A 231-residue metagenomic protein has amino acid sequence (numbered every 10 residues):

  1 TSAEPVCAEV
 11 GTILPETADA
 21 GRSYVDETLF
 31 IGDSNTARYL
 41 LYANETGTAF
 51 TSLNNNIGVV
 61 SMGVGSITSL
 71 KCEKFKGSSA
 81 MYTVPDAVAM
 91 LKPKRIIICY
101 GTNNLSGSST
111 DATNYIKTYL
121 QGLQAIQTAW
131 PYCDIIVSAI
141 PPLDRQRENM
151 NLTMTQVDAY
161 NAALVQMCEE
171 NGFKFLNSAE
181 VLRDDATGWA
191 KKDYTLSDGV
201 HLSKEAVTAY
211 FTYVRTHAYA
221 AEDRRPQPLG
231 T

Functional and structural regions predicted by a protein language model:
T1-I31, N35-L41, A221-T231: N-terminal secretory targeting modules
A18, R22-N114: Conserved SGNH/GDSL esterase-like catalytic core that processes O-acyl groups on lipids and polysaccharides
Y24-E27, L91-I96, W130-I135, E170-K174: Loop/turn elements at helix/coil->beta-strand transitions in domains of secreted/extracellular proteins
C99-N103, A125-D158, E180: Active-site segments of SGNH/GDSL-like serine hydrolases that catalyze O-acetyl group transfer/hydrolysis on lipids
A112-G122, M154-Y160: Charged helix-capping and loop-helix junction motifs
L143-T231: Catalytic His-Asp segment of secreted/periplasmic serine-dependent ester chemistry enzymes
